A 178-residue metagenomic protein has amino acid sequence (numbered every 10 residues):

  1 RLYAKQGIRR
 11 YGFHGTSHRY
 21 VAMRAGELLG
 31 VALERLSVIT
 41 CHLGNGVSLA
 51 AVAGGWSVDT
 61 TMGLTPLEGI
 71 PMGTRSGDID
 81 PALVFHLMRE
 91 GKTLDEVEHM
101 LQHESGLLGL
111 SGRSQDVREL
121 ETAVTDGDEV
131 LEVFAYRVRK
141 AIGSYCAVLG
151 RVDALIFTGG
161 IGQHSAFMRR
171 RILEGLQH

Functional and structural regions predicted by a protein language model:
R1-R89: Glycine-rich phosphate-binding loop of actin/hexokinase-like ATP-binding domains
G12-T16, Y20, V47, D78-A82 (+8 more regions): Conserved active-site and cofactor/substrate-binding residues in soluble primary-metabolism enzymes
A25-A32, I142-D153: Phosphate/pyrophosphate-binding loops at sites that engage ATP/ADP/AMP, CoA/4′-phosphopantetheine, polyphosphate
R35-C41, E96-E104, A154-I156: Beta-strand segments within the central parallel beta-sheet cores of soluble alpha/beta enzyme folds
L83-L107: C-terminal, non-catalytic macromolecule-binding modules
H99, G106-L110, D116-L149: Adenine-nucleotide phosphate-binding core of ATP-dependent small-molecule kinases
D153-R171, G175: Glycine-rich phosphate-binding loops at beta-strand->alpha-helix junctions
